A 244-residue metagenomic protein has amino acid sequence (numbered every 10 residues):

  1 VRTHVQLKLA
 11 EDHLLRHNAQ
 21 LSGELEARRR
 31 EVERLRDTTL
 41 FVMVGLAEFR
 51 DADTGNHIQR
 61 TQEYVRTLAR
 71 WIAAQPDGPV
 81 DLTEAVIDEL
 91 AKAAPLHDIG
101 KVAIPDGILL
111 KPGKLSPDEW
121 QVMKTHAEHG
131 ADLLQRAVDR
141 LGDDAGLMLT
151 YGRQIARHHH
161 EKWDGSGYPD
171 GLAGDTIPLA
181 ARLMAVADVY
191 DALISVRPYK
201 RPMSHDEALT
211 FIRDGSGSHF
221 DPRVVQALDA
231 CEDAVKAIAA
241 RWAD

Functional and structural regions predicted by a protein language model:
V1-Q6: Two-component system phosphotransfer/interaction surface
L7, E11-L14, N18-L21, L25-R28 (+2 more regions): Heptad-repeat alpha-helical coiled-coil signal-transmission segments
D37, V44, E48-D244: Metal-dependent catalytic cores of enzymes that make or break cyclic nucleotides and related phosphoester linkages
